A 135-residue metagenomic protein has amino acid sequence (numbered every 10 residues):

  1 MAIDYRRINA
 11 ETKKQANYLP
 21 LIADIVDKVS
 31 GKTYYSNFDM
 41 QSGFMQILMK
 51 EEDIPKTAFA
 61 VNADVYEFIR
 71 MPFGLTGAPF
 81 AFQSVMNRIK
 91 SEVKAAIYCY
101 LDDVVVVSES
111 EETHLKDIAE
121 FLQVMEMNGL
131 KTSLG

Functional and structural regions predicted by a protein language model:
M1-G135: Retroelement reverse transcriptase polymerase core
